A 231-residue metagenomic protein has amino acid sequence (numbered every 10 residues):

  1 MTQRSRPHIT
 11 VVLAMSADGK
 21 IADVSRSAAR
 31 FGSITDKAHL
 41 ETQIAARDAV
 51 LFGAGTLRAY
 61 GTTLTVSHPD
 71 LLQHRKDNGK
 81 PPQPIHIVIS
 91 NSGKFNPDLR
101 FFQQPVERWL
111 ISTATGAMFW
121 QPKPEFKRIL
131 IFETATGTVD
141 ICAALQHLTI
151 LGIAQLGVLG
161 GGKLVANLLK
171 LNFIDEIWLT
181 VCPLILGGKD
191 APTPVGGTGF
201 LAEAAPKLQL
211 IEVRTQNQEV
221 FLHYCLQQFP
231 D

Functional and structural regions predicted by a protein language model:
M1-D231: Enzymes that bind and transform nitrogen-containing heteroaromatic metabolites
